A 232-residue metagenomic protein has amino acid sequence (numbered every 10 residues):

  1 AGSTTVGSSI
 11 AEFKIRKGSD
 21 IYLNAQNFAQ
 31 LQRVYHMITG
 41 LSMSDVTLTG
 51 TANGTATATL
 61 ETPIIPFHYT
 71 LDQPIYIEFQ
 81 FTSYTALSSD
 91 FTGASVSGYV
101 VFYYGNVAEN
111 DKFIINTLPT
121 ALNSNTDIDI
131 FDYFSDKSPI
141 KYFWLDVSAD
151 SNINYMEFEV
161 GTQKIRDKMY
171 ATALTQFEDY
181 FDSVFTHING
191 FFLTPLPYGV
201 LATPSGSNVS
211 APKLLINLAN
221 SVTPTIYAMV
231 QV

Functional and structural regions predicted by a protein language model:
A1-V232: Beta-strand-centric surfaces of beta-sandwich/beta-rich domains
